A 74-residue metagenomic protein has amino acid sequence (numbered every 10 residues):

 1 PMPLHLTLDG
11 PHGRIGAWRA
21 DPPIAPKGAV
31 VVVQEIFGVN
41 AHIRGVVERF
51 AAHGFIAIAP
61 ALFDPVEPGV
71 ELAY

Functional and structural regions predicted by a protein language model:
H5-Y74: Serine-hydrolase catalytic machinery in alpha/beta-hydrolase-like enzymes
